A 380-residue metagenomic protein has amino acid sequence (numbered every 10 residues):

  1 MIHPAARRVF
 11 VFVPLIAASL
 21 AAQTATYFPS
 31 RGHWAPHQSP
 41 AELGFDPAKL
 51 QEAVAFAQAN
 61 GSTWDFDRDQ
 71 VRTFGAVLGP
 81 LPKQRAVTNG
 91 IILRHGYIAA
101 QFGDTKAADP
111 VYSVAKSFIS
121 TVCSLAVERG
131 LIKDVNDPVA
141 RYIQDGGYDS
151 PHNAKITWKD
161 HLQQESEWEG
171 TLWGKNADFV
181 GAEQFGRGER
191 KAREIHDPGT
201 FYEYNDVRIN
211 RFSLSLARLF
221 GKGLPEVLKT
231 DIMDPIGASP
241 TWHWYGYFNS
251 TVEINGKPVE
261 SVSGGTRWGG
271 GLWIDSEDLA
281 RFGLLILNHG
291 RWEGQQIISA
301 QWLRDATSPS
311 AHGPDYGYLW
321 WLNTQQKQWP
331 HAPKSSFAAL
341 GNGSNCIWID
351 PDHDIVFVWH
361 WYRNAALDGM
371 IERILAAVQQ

Functional and structural regions predicted by a protein language model:
L15-D104, R129-I132, R218, K222 (+1 more regions): N-terminal leader/targeting segments and the immediately adjacent pre-domain N-terminus
G32, P36-Q38, Q58, T63-P82 (+3 more regions): Active-site-proximal loop and beta-strand segments within enzyme catalytic domains
D46, G96, P110-V135, H161 (+3 more regions): Active-site SXXK
I98-K106, W168-F248, G270: Catalytic-site signature segments of enzymes, centered on catalytic residues
S117, R208-S215, G270-R291, N345-W361: Active-site-proximal alpha-helical segments within enzyme catalytic domains
R129-W168, F220-G269: Active-site helix/loop module of the DD-peptidase/beta-lactamase fold, centered on the serine-lysine SxxK catalytic
P240, Y245, S250-T266, S308-V356: Active-site Gly/Thr loop motif
A338-Q380: Structured C-terminal helix/loop/strand segments within mature extracytoplasmic catalytic/sensor domains
